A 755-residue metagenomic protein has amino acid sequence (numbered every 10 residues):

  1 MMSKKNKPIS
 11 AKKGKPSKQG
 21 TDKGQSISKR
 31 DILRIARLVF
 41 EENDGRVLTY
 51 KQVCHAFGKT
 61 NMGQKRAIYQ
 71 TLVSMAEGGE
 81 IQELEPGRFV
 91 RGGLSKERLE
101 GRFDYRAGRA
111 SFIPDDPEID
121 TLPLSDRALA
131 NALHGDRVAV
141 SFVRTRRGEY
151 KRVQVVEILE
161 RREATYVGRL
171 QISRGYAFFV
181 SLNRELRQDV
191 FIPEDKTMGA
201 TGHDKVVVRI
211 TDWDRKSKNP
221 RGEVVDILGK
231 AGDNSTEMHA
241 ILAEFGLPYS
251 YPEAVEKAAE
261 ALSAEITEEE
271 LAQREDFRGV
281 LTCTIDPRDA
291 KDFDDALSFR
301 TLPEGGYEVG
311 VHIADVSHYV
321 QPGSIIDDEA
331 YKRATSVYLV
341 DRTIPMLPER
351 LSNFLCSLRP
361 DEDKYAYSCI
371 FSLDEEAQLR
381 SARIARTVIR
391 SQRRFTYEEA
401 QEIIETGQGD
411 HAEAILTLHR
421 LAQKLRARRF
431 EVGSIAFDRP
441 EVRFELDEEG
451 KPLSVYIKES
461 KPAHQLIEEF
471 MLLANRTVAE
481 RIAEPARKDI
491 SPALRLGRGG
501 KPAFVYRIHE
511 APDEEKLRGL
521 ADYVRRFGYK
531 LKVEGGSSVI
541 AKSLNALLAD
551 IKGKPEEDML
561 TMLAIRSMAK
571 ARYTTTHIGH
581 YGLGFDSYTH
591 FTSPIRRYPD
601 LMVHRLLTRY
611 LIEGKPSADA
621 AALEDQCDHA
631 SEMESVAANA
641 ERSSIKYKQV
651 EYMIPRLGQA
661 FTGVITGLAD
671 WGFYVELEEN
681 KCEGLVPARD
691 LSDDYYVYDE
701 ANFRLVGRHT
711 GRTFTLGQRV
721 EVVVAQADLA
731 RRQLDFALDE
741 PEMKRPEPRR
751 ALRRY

Functional and structural regions predicted by a protein language model:
M1-I192: Charged, low-complexity terminal tails
R161, T165-Y755: Conserved, carboxylate-rich catalytic/transport cores that coordinate ions
